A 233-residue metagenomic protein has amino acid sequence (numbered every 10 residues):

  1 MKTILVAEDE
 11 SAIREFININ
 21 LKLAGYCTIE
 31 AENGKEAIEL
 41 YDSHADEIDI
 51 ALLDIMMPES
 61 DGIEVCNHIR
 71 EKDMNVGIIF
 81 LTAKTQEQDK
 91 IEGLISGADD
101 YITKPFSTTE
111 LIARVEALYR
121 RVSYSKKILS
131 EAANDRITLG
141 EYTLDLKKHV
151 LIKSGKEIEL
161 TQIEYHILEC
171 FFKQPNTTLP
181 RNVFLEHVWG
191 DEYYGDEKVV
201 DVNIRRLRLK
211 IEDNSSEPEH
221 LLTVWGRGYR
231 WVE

Functional and structural regions predicted by a protein language model:
K2, A117-T178, N182: Short, Lys/Arg-enriched segments at the junction into DNA-binding effector domains of transcriptional regulators
E8: Conserved acidic carboxylate
E15-L23: Charged docking surfaces used in two-component/phosphorelay signaling
N33-E36, D61-E64: Acidic catalytic/metal-coordinating carboxylates
A45-L52: Active-site beta3 strand of CheY-like receiver
M57: Receiver (REC) domain active-site loop signature in two-component systems and cognate sites in sensor histidine kinases
N67, E71-T138: Basic, amphipathic DNA-recognition helix from helix-turn-helix-like DNA-binding domains
V150-H220, V224-R227: Positively charged, aromatic-enriched patches within helix-turn-helix-type DNA-binding elements, predominantly
